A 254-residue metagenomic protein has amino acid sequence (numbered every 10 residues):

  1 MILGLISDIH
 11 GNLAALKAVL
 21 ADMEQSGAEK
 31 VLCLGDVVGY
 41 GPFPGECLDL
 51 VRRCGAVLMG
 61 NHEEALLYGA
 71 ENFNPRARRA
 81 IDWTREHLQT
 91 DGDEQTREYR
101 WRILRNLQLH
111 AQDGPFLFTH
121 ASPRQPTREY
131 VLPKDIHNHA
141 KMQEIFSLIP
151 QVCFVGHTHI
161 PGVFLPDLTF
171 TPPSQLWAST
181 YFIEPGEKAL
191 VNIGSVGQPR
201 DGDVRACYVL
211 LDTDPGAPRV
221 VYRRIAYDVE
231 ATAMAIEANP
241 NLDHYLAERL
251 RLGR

Functional and structural regions predicted by a protein language model:
M1-C54: N-terminal active-site segment of His-dependent metallophosphoesterases
M1-G4, A111-F118, E184-L190, P218: Beta-strand-turn-beta hairpins that frame and shape the catalytic cleft of phosphate-ester-processing enzymes
I6-S7, V31-D36, V57-N61, T119 (+2 more regions): Active-site neighborhood of phospho(di)ester-bond hydrolases with catalytic His/Asp-centered motifs
A15, V37-C54, L66-A77, E129 (+2 more regions): Metal-dependent catalytic neighborhoods of phosphoester/phosphodiester hydrolases
R53-T119, Q125, E129-I149: Active-site neighborhood of divalent metal-dependent phosphoester bond hydrolases
H110-Q112, P161-L165, C207-L211: Short beta-strand scaffold segments in enzyme catalytic cores
H139-C153, T158-T180, G186-K188: Anionic-ligand binding region
L168-R254: Acidic, His/Gly-rich catalytic cores of divalent-metal-dependent hydrolytic chemistry
